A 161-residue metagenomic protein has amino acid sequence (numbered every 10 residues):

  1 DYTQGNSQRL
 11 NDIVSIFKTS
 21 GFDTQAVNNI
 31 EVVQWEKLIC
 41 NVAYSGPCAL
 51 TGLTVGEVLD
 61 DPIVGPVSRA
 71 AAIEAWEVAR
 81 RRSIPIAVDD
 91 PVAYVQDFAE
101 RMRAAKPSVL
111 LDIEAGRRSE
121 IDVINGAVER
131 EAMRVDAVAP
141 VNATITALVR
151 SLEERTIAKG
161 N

Functional and structural regions predicted by a protein language model:
D1-C40, G46-D89: Internal alpha-helical scaffold of NAD(P)-dependent oxidoreductase catalytic cores
K18-T19, E57, G65-N161: NAD(P)-dependent Rossmann-like dehydrogenase/reductase catalytic/cofactor-binding core
V42-Y44, A158-K159: Short, hinge-like loop/turn segments at secondary-structure boundaries
